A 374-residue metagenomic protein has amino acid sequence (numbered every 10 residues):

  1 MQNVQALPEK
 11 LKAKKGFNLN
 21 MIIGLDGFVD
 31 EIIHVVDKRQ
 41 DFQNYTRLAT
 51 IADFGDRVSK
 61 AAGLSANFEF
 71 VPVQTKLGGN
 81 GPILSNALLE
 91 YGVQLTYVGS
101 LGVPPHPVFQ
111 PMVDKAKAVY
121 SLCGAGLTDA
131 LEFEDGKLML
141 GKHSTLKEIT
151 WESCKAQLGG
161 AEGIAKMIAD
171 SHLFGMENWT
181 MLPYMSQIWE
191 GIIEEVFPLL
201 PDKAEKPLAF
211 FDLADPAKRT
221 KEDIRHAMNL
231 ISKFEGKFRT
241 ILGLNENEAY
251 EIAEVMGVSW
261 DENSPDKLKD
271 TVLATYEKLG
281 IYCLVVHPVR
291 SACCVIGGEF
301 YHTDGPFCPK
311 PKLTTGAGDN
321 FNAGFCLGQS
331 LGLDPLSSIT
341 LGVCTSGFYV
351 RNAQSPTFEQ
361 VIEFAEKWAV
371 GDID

Functional and structural regions predicted by a protein language model:
M1-L64, V71-N80, E90-T96, S100-F300 (+4 more regions): Ribokinase/PfkB-type carbohydrate-kinase core domain
Q74-A87, K312-N320: Glycine/serine-rich anion-binding loops at beta->alpha junctions that coordinate negatively charged ligand groups
L84, I192, T271, F307 (+2 more regions): Short, hydrophobic/aromatic alpha-helical segments in well-folded domains
S85, L89-E90, S330: Gly/Ala-rich phosphate-binding loop of Rossmann-like dinucleotide-binding domains, activating on the conserved
E251-E254, P311-P335, I339-T345: Short, small-residue alpha-helix embedded
Y349: Short alpha-helical functional segments enriched in proximate histidine and acidic residues
